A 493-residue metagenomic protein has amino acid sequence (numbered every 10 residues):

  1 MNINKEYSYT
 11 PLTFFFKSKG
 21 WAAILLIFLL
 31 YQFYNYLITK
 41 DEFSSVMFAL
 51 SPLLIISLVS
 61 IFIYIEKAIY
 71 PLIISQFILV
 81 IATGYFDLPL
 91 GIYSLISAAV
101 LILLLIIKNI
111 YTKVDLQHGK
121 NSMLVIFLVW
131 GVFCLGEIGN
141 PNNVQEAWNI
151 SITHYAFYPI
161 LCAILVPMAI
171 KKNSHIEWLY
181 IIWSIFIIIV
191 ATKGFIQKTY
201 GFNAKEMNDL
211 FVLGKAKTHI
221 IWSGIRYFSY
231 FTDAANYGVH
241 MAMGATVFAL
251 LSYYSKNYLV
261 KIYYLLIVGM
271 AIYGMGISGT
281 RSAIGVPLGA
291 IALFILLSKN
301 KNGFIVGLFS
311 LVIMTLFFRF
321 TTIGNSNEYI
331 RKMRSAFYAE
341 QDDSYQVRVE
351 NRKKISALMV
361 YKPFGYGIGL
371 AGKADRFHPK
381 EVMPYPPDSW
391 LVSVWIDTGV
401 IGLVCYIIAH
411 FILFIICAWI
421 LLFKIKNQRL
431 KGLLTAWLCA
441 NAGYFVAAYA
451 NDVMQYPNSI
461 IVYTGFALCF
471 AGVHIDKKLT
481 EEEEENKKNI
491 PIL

Functional and structural regions predicted by a protein language model:
N4, L12-N109, L135-N140, Y444: N-terminal signal-anchor transmembrane segment
K17, F28, L53-L58, G131-C134 (+6 more regions): Alpha-helical transmembrane segments of multi-pass inner-membrane proteins
F28-F33, T246, T435-L493: Transmembrane alpha-helices of multi-pass inner-membrane enzymes
S94-A99, S122-V132, V144-M168, I181-I182 (+1 more regions): Aromatic-anchored transmembrane helix interface
G139, T192, K198-F202, M275-S278 (+2 more regions): A membrane-periplasm/extracellular boundary helix in multi-pass inner-membrane enzymes that assemble envelope glycans
I188, Y258, I262-Y263, I272 (+4 more regions): Hydrophobic transmembrane alpha-helices and their immediate junctions
I221, I323-T398: Long extracytoplasmic/lumenal interhelical loops at the membrane interface of multi-pass membrane proteins
F228-S229, D233-A235, A271-G276, P363 (+3 more regions): A conserved mid-to-late transmembrane alpha helix and its immediate loop/hinge that forms the functional core
